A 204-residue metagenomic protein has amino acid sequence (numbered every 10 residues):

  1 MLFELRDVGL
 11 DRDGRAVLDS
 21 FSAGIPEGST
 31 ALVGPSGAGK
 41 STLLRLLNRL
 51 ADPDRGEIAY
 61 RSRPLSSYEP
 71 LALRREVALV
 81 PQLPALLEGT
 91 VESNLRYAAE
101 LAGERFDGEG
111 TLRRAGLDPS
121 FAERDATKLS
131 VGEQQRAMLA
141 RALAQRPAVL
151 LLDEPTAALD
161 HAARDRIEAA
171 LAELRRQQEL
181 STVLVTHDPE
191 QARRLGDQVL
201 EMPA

Functional and structural regions predicted by a protein language model:
N48: Helix-to-loop junction immediately C-terminal to a conserved catalytic motif
G56-P64, L73: Conserved ABC transporter NBD signature motif
L83-S93, A102: Conserved catalytic motifs of ABC-family nucleotide-binding domains
R105-F121: Conserved ABC ATPase "signature" region
D125-L129, E133: Conserved ABC ATPase signature
L139: Hydrophobic anchor residue at the start of the ABC signature
L150-E154: Catalytic Walker B motif of ABC-type/P-loop ATPase nucleotide-binding domains
